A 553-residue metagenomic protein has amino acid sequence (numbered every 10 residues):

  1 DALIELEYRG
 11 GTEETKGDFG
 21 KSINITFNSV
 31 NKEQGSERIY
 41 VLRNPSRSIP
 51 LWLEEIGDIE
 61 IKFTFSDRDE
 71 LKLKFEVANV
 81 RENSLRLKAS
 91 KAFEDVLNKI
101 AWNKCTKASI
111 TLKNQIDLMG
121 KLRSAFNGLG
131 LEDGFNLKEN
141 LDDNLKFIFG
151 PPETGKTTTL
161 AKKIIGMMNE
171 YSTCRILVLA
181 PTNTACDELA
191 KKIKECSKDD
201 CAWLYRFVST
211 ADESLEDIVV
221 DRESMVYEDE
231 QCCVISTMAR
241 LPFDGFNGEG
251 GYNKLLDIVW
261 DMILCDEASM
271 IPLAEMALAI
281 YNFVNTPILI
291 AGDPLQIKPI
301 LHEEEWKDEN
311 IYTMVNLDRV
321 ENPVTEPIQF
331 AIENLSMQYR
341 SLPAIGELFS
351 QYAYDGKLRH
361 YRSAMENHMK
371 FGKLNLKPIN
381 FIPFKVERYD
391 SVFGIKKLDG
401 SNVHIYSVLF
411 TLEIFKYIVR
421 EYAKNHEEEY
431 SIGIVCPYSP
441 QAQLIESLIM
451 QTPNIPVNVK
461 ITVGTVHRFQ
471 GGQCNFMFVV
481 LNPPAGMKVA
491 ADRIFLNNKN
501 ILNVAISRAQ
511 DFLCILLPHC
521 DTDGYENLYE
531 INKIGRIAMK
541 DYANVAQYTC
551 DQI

Functional and structural regions predicted by a protein language model:
L3-I25: Short Lys/Arg-enriched alpha/beta "domain-start" segment
D18-D143, C201, F207, S214-D221 (+1 more regions): Pre-ATPase regulatory/linker segments immediately N-terminal to the P-loop/RecA-like helicase/translocase core
K146-F149, L177: Short hydrophobic/aromatic beta-strand immediately N-terminal to the Walker A/P-loop
E153: Walker A (P-loop) phosphate-binding loop of P-loop NTPases
K156-T157: Conserved lysine of the Walker
L160-A161: Post-Walker A alpha-helix
I165, T173-I263, I300-V315, E366-N367 (+2 more regions): Conserved P-loop NTPase motor core of helicases/translocases
Y171, P181-T184, A239-L241, I258-I553: Conserved helicase motor core of SF1/SF2 NTP-dependent helicases
